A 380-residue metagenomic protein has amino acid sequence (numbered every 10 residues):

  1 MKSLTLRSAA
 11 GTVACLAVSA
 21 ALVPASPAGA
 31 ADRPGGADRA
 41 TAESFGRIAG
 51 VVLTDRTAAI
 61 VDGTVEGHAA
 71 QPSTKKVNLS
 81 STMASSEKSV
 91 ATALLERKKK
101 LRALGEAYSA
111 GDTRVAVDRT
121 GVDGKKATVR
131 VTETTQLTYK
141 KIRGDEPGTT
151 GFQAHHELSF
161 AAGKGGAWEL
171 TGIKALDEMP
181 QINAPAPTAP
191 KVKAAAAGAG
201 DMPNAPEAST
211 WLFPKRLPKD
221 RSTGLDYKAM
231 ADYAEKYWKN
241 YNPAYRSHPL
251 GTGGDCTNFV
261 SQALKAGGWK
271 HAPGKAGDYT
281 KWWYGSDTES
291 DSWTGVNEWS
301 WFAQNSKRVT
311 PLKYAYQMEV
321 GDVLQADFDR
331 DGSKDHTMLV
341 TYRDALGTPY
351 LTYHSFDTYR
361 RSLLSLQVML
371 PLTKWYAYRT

Functional and structural regions predicted by a protein language model:
M1-A31: Secretory targeting and sorting signals
R33-A103, K236, P243-D255, F259-K270: Core segments of small alpha/beta cavity-forming domains
S81-T82, G148-T150, L176-M179, L346-T380: Glycine-rich, aromatic-bearing surface loops/beta-hairpins
L94-R143: Surface-exposed, charged secondary-structure patches
A107, G111, D123-A127, Y284-Y350: ...with weaker cross-activation on analogous glycine-rich loops/strands in unrelated enzymes
D118-V129, F160-A167, G224, Q317 (+1 more regions): A short, structured loop/turn motif at beta-sheet edges
E146-E207, T348-H354: Short beta-strand edge/turn micro-motifs at domain boundaries
N204-S286: N-terminal capping segments
